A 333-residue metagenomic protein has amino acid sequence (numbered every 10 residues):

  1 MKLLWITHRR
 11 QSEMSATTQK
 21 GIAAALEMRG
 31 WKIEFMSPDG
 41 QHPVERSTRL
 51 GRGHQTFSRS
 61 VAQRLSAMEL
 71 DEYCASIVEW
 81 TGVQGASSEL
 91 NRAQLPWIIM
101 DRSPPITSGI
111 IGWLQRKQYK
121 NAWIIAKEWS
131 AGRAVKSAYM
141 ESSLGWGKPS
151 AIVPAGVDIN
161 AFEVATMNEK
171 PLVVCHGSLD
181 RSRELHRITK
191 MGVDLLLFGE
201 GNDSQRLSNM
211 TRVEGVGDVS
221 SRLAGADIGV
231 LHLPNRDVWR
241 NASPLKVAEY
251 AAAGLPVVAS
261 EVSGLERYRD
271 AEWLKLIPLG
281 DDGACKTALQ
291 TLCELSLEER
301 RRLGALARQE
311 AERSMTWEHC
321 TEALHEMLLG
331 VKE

Functional and structural regions predicted by a protein language model:
M1-Q41, D71, H186-D194, V262: N-terminal subdomain of nucleotide-sugar transferases
E13, D180-R183, G217, S221-R222 (+2 more regions): Nucleotide-sugar-dependent
S15, G21, D158, E169-S221: Conserved catalytic-core segment of nucleotide-activated headgroup transferases in glycan assembly
V78-Q84, D101: Short His-centered aromatic/hydrophobic patch
I99, S103-I106, W113-R133: Membrane-proximal helix-turn-helix segments that form the acceptor-binding/catalytic region of lipid-linked
Y139, G156: Carbohydrate-associated surface elements
A271-G283, L292-L297: Conserved acidic donor-binding segment of nucleotide-sugar-dependent glycosyltransferases
L297-L328: A charged, aromatic-enriched C-terminal amphipathic alpha-helix characteristic of glycosyltransferases across folds
